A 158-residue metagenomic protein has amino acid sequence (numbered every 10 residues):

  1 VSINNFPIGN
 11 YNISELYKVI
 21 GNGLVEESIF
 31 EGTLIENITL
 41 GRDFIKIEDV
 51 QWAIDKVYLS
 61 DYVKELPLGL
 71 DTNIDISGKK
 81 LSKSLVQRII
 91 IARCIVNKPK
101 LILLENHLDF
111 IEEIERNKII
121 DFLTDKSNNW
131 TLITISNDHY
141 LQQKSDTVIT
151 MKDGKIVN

Functional and structural regions predicted by a protein language model:
V1-E15, D75: ABC ATPase NBD Q-loop/coupling interface
E27-N73: Conserved "ABC signature" C-loop
S60-I89, H107, G154: ABC-fold ATPase nucleotide-binding domain signature/coupling loops
K98: Conserved catalytic motifs of ABC-family nucleotide-binding domains
I102-N106: Catalytic Walker B motif of ABC-type/P-loop ATPase nucleotide-binding domains
F122-S136, Q142-Q143: Conserved catalytic loops of ABC-family nucleotide-binding domains
S145-N158: H-loop (His-switch) and adjacent beta-strand-loop-beta switch element of ABC-type ATPase nucleotide-binding domains
